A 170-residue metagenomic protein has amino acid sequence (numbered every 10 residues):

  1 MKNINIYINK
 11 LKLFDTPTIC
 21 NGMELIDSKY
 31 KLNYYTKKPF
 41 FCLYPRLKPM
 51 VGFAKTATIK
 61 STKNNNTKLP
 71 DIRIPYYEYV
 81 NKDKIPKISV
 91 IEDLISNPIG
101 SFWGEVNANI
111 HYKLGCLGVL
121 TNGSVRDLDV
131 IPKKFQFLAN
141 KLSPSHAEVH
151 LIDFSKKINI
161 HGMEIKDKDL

Functional and structural regions predicted by a protein language model:
M1-K82: Intrinsically disordered, low-complexity regions enriched in acidic/Ser/Thr/Pro/Gln residues
M23, H111, D169-L170: Buried hydrophobic positions in well-ordered alpha/beta secondary-structure cores of metabolic enzymes
L32-Y35, I59, V90-E92, V119-G123 (+1 more regions): General beta-strand structural signal in soluble alpha/beta enzymes
V51-G52, K84-K87, L114-L117, P132-F135 (+2 more regions): Short coil/turn connectors at secondary-structure junctions
Y79-T121: Extracellular/luminal Protease-associated
A108-A147: Ligand/cofactor pocket segment of small-molecule handling proteins
N140-L170: Acidic, glycine-rich flexible loop/linker segments
